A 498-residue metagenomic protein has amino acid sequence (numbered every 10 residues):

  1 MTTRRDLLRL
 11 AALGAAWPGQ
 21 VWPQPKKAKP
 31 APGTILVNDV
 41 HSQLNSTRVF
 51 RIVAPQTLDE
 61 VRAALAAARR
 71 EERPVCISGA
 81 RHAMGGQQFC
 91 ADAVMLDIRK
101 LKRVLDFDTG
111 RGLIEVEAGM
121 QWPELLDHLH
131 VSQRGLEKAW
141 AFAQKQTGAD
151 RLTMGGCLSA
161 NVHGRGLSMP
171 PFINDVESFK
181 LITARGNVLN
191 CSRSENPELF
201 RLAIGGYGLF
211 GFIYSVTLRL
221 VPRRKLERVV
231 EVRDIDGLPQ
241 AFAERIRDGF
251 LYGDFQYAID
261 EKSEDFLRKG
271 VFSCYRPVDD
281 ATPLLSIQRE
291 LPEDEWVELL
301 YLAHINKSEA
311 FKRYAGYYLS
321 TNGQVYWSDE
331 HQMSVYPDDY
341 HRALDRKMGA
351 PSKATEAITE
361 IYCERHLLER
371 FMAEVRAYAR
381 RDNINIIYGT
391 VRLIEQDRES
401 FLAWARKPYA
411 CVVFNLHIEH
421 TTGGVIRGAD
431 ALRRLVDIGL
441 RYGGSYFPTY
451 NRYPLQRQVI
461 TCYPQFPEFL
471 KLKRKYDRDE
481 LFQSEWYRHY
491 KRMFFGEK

Functional and structural regions predicted by a protein language model:
T2-K498: Noncatalytic alpha-helical scaffold of FAD-dependent oxidoreductases
